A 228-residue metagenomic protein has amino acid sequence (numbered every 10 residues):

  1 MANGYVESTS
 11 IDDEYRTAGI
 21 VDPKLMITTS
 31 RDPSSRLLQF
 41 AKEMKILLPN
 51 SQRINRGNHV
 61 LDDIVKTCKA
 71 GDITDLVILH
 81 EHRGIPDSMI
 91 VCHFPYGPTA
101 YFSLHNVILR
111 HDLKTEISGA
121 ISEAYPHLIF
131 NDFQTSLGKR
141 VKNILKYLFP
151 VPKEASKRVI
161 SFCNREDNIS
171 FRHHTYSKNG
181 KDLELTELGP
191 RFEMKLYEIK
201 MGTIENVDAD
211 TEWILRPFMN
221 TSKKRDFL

Functional and structural regions predicted by a protein language model:
M1-L228: Phospho-regulatory, Ser/Thr- and acidic-rich intrinsically disordered linkers and terminal tails that flank modular
